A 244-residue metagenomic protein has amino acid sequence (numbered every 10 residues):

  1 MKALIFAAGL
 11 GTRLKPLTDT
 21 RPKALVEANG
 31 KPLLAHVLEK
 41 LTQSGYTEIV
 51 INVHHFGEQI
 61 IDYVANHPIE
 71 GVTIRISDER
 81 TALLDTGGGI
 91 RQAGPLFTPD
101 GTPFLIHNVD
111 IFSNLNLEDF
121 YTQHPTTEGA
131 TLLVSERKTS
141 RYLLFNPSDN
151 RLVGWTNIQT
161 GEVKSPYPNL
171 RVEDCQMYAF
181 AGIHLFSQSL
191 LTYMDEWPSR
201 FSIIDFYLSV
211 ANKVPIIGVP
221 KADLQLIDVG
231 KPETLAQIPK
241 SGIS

Functional and structural regions predicted by a protein language model:
M1-A28, T42-S44, I216, P220: Glycine-rich N-terminal loop/short-helix segment of MobA-like nucleotidyltransferase
K2-I5, R13, K31-N108, D119 (+1 more regions): Conserved N-terminal catalytic core of the sugar/cofactor nucleotidyltransferase
L10, R21, F56, R80 (+2 more regions): A generic "binding-loop/recognition-motif" signal
G11, K15, V26, R91 (+3 more regions): Nucleotide phosphate-binding site architecture
L25, I76, A130, I216-G218 (+1 more regions): Conserved beta-strand scaffold positions in the cores of enzyme catalytic domains, especially in NTP/NDP-utilizing
H54, S77-E79, L133, V219-A222: Conserved beta-strand termini and adjacent loop/short-helix elements that scaffold enzyme active sites in alpha/beta
H55, T131-S148: Short beta-strand-to-loop element that shapes/binds the nucleotide-sugar donor at the catalytic cleft/hinge
L105, F112, L117-P125, R137-K138 (+1 more regions): Catalytic-core segments of class I nucleotidyltransferases/pyrophosphorylases that form NMP-activated intermediates
